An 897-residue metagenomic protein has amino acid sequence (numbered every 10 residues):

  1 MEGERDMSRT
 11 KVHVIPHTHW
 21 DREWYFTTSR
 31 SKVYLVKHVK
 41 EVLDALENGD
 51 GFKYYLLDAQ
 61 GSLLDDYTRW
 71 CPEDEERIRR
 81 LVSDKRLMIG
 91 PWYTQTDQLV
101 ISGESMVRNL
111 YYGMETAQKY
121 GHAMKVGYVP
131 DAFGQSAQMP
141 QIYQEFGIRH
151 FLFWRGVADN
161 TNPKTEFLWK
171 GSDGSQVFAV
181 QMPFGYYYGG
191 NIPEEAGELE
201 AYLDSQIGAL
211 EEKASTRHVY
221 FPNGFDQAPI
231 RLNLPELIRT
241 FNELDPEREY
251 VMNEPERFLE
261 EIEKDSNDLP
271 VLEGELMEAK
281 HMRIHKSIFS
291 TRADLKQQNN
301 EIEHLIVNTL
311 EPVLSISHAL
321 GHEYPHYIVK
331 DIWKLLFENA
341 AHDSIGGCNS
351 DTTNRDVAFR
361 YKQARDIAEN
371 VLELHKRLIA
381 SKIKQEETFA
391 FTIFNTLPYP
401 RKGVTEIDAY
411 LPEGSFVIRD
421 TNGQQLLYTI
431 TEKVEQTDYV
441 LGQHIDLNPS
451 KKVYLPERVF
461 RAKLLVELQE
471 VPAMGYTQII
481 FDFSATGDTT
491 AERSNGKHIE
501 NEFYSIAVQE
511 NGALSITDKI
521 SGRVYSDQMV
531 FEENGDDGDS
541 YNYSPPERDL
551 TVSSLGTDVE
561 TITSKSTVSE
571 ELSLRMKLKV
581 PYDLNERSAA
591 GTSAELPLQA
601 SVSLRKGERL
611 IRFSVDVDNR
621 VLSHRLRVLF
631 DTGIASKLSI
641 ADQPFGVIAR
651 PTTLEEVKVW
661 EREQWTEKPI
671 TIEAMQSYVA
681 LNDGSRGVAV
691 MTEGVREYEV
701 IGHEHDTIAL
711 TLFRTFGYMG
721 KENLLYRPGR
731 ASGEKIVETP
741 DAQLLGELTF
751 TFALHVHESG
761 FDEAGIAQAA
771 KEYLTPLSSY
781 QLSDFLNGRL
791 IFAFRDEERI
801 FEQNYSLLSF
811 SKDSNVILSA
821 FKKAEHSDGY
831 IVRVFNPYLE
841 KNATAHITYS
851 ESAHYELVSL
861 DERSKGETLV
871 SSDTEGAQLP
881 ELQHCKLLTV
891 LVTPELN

Functional and structural regions predicted by a protein language model:
M1-G49, G189-L244, R248-E254, L259: Terminal accessory/targeting
G3-D6, T10-V12, L43, E47 (+2 more regions): Terminal accessory/anchoring regions of large secretory-pathway or extracellular enzymes
G3-R108, T116-Q118, E145-R149, L168 (+4 more regions): N-terminal catalytic cores of secreted or lumenal carbohydrate-active enzymes
P16, Y55-D66, Q144, R155-A158 (+3 more regions): C-terminal domain-boundary segment and adjacent tail
H17, G113, Y143, E254 (+2 more regions): Conserved, mostly hydrophobic/aromatic
R79-V82, S136-G190: Surface-exposed loop and adjacent secondary-structure segments within mature catalytic domains
D97-T116, Y187-A209: Alpha-helical scaffold elements lining the catalytic groove of polysaccharide deacetylases
V107-Q138, E145, S205-Y220: CE4/NodB-like, metal-dependent polysaccharide N-deacetylase domain that modifies extracellular/periplasmic N-acetylated
